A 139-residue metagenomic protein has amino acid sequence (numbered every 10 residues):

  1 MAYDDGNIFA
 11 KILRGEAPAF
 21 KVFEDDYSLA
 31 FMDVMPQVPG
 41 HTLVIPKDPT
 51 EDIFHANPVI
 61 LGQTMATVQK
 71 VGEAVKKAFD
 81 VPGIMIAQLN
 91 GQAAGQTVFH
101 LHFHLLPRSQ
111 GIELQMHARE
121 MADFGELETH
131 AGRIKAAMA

Functional and structural regions predicted by a protein language model:
M1-A139: HIT superfamily nucleotide-processing domains
